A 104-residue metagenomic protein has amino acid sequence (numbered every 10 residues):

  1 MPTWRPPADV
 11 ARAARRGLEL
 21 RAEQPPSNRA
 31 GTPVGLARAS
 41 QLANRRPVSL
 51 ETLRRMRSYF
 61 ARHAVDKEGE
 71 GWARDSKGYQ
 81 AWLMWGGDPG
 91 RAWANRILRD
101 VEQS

Functional and structural regions predicted by a protein language model:
M1-S104: Extended terminal accessory/targeting regions
